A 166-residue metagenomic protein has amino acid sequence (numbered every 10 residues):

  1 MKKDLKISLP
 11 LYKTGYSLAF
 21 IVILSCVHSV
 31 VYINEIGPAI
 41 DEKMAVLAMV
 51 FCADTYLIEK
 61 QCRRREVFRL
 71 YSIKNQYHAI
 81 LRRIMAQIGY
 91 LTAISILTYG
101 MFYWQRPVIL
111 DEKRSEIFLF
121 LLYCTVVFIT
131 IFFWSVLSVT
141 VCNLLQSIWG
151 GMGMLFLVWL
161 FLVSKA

Functional and structural regions predicted by a protein language model:
M1-Y16: Aromatic- and glycine-rich beta-strand/loop motifs that create alpha-glucan
L5, L9, A79-I80, V141: Hydrophobic alpha-helical elements at and bordering transmembrane segments of multi-pass membrane proteins
K13-S25: The first (N-terminal) embedded transmembrane alpha-helix
V22-D54, L81-G151: Secretory targeting signals
A53-G89: Helix-loop-helix units of permease transmembrane domains in multi-pass membrane transporters, especially ABC
L145-A166: Transmembrane helix segments
